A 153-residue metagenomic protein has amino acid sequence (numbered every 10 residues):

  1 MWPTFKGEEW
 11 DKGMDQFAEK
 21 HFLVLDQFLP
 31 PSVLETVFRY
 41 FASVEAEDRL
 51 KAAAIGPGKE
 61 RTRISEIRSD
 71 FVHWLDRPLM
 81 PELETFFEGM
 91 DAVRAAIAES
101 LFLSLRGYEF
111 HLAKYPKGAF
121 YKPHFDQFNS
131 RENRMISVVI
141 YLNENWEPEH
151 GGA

Functional and structural regions predicted by a protein language model:
M1-S137, Y141-A153: Fe(II)/2-oxoglutarate oxygenase catalytic core
